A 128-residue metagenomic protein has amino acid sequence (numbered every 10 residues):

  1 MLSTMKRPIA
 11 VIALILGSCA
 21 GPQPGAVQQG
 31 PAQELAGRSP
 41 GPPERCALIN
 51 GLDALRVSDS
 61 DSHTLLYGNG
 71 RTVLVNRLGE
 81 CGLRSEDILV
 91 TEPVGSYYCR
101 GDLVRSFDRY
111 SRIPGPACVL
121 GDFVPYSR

Functional and structural regions predicted by a protein language model:
M1-I9: Bacterial N-terminal signal peptides that target proteins for export
P8, L52-A54, R112: Residues embedded in well-ordered secondary-structure elements
A10-I12, P31: Terminal low-complexity, poorly structured segments
I12-A13, S39, L74, E92 (+1 more regions): Residue-level signal for mature regions of secreted extracellular proteins and peptides
I15-S18: C-terminal motif of bacterial Sec signal peptides marking the signal peptidase cleavage site
A20-L74: N-terminal secretory signal peptides
R77-R128: Helix-rich interaction surfaces within compact, conserved domain-sized segments that mediate assembly or partner
